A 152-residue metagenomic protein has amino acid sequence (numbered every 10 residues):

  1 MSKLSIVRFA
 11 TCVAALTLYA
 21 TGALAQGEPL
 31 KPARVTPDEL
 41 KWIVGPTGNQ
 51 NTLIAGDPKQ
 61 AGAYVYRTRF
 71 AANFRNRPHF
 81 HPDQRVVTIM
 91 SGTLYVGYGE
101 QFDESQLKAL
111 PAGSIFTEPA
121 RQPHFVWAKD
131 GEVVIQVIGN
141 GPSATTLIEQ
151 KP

Functional and structural regions predicted by a protein language model:
M1-T11: Bacterial N-terminal signal peptides that target proteins for export
A20-G22: N-terminal signal peptide c-region/cleavage motif recognized by signal peptidases
L24-Y64, Q150-P152: A short, N-terminal "cap"/entry segment at the start of jelly-roll beta-barrel domains of the cupin/DSBH fold
K31-A33, S105, F125-P152: Double-stranded beta-helix
Y64-H81, L110, P119-A120: Conserved short histidine dyad/triad with adjacent acidic residue
A71-F74, F80-Q101: Glycine- and acidic-residue-biased ligand/ion/polar-headgroup-sensing regions
N76-P78, V96-G97, E118, P123-K129: Short beta-strand His + acidic residue motifs that chelate non-heme Fe in jelly-roll/DSBH and cupin folds
E100-R121: Short acidic-glycine-tyrosine-enriched beta hairpin
